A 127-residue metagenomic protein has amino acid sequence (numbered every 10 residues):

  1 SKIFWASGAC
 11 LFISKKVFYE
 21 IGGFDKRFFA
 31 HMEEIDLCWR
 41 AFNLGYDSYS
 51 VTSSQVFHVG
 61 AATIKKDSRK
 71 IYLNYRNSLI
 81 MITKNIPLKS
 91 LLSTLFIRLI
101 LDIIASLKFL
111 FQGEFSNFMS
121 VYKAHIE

Functional and structural regions predicted by a protein language model:
F4-Q55: A short, conserved alpha-helix in the catalytic core of glycosyltransferases
F42-E127: Active-site-adjacent helix/loop segment of glycosyltransferases that harbors family-specific signature motifs
